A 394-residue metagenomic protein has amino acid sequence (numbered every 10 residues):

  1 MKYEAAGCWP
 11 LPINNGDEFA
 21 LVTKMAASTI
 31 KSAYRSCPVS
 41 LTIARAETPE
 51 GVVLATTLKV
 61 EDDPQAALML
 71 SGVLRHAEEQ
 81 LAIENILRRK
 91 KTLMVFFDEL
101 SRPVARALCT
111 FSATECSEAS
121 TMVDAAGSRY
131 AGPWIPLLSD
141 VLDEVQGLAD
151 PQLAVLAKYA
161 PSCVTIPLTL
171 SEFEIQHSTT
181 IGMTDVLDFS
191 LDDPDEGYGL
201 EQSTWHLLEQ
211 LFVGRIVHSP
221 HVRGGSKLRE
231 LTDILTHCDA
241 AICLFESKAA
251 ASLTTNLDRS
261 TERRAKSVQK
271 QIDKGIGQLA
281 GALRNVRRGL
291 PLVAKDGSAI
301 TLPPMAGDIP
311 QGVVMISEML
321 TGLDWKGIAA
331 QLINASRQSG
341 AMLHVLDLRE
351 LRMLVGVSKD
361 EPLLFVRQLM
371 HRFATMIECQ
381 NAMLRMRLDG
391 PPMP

Functional and structural regions predicted by a protein language model:
M1-L231, T236-P394: Intrinsically disordered, low-complexity Ser/Thr/Pro/Gly-rich regulatory segments
